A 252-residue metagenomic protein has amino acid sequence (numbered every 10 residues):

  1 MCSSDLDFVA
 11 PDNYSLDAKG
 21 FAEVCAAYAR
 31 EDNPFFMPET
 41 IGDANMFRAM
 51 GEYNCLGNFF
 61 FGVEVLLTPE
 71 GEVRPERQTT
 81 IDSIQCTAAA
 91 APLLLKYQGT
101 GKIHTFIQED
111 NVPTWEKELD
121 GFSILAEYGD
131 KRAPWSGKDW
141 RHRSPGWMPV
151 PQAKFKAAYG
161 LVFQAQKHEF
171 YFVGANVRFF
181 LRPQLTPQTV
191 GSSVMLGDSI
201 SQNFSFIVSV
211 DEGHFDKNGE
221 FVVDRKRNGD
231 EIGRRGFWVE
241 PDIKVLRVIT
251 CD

Functional and structural regions predicted by a protein language model:
C2-S3: Short, small-residue-biased leader/transition segments that mark boundaries at the very start of proteins
D7-P11, F35-P38, G57-F60: Structural recognition of the beta-strand scaffold that forms the well-ordered cores of secreted hydrolase catalytic
D12-G20, T40-A44: Acidic-and-aromatic substrate-binding clefts and catalytic sites of carbohydrate-active enzymes
G20-A27, N45-A49: A short acidic, amphipathic alpha-helical/loop segment
R30-P34: A short helix->loop->beta-strand "cap" motif at the edges of active sites that frequently abuts
M46-T186: Aromatic- and carboxylate-lined catalytic core of secreted/periplasmic carbohydrate-active enzymes
A133, G137, P149-D252: C-terminal functional modules
